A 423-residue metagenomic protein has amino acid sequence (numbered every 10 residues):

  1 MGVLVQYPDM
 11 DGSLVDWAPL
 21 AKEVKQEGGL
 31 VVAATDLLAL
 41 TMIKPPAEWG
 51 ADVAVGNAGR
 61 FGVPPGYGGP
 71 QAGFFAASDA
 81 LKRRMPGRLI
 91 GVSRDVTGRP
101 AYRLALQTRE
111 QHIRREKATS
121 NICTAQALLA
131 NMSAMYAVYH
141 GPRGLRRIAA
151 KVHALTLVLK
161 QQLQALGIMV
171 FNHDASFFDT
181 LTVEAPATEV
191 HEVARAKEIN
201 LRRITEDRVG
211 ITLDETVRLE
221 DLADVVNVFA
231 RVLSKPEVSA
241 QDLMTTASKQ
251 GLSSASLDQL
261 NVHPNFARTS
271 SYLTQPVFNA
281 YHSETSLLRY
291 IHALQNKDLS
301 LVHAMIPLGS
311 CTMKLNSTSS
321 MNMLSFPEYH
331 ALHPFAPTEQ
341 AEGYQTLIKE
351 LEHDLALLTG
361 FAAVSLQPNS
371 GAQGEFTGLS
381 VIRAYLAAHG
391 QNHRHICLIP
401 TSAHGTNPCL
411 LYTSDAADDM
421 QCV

Functional and structural regions predicted by a protein language model:
P8-E27, L38-P45: Active-site core of PLP-dependent enzymes with the aminotransferase class I/II
A47-V63: Conserved active-site segment immediately N-terminal to the catalytic lysine that forms the internal aldimine
F61-L166, F171-D174: Active-site C-terminal subdomain of aminotransferase-like
H153, L166-R195, L213-T216: Conserved PLP-binding catalytic core of the aspartate aminotransferase-like
D221-P307, T312-S319, L324-P327: Flexible inter-domain linker/hinge segments
S283, E328-S370, G374: Conserved N-terminal alpha-helix of the aminotransferase class I/II PLP-enzyme fold
Y385-G405, L411: Conserved PLP-anchoring active-site segment centered on the Schiff-base-forming lysine
Y412-A417: Conserved small/polar residues in nucleotide/adenosyl-binding loops
